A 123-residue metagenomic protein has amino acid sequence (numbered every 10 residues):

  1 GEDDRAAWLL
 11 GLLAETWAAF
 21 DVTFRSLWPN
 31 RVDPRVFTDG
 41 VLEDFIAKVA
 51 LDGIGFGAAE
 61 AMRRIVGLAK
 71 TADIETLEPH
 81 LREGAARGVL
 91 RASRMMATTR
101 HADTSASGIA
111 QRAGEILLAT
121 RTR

Functional and structural regions predicted by a protein language model:
G1-R31, G57-D73: Active-site activation/catalytic loop segments of kinase-like enzymes and analogous catalytic loops in related
L10, G40-R123: ATP/Mg2+ or Mg2+-diphosphate-binding catalytic cores that bind nucleotide phosphates or diphosphates via glycine-rich
